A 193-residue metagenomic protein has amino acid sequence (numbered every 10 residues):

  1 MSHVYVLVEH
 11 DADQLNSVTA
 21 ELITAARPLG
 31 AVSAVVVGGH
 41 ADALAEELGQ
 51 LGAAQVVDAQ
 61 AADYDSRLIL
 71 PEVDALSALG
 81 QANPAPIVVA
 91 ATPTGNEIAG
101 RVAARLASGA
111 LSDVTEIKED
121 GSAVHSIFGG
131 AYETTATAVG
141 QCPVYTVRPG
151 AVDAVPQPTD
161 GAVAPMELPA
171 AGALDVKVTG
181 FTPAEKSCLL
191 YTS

Functional and structural regions predicted by a protein language model:
M1-S193: N-terminal glycine-rich FAD/FM-binding segment characteristic of electron-transfer flavoproteins
